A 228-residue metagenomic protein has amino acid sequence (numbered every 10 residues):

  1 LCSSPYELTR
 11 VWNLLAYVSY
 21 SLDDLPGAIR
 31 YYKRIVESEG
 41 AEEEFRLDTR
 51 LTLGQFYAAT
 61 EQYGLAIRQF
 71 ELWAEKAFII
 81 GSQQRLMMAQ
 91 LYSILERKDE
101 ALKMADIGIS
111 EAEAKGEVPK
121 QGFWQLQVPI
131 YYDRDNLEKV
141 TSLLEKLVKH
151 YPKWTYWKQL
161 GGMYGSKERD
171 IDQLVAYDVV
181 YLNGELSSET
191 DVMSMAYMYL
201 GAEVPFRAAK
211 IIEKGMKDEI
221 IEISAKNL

Functional and structural regions predicted by a protein language model:
L1-A74: Post-signal peptide N-terminal segment of secreted/secretory-pathway proteins
C2-S4, V36-E43, E71-I79, I107-E117 (+3 more regions): Solenoid-like repeat scaffolds
P5-W12, E42-T52, A77-M87, K115-Q125 (+5 more regions): Generic helix N-cap/helix-start motif at coil->alpha-helix transitions
A16, G54, A89, V128 (+3 more regions): Conserved small-residue packing positions in alpha-helical repeats and bundles
S19, Y57, Y92, Y131 (+2 more regions): Residue at a conserved register position within TPR or TPR-like alpha-solenoid repeats
L22, T60, L95, R134 (+2 more regions): Structural motif corresponding to the intra-repeat A-B loop/turn of tetratricopeptide repeats
